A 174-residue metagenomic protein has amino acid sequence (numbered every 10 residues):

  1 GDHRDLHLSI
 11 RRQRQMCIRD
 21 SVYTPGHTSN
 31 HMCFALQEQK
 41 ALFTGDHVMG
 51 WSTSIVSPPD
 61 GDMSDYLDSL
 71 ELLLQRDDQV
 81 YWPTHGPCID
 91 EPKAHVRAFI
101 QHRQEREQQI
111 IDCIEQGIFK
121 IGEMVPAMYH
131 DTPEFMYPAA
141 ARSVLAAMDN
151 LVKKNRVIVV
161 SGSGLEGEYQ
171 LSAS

Functional and structural regions predicted by a protein language model:
G1-D2, Y66, V144: Amphipathic coiled-coil/heptad-repeat helices and related helical stalk/stem segments that mediate oligomerization
G1-I18: Single conserved hydrophobic/aromatic residue that forms the stacking wall/gate of nucleotide- or nucleobase-binding
D2, L6, H95, M136: Conserved acidic
D5, G61, A139: Residue-level signal for the nucleotide or nucleotide-sugar donor/cofactor binding architecture
I18, M32-F34, E168-L171: Short beta-strand element of the conserved SAM-dependent methyltransferase core
S21-E107: Metallo-beta-lactamase
D112-S174: C-terminal regulatory/interaction regions
